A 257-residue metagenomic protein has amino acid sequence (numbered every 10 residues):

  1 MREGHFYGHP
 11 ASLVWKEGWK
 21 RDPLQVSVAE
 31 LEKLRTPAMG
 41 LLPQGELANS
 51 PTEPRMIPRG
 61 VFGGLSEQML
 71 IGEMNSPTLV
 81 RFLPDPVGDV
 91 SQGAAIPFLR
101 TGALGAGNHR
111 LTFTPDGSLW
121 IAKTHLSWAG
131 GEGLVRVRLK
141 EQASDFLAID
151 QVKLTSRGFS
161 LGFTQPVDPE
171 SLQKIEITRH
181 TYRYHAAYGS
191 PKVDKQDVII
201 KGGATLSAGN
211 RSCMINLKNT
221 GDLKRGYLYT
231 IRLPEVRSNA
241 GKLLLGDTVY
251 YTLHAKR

Functional and structural regions predicted by a protein language model:
M1-F146, T155, P169: Beta-propeller domains with acidic blade repeats across secreted/periplasmic ectodomains and cytosolic WD/CNH propellers
T114, S207, S238: Acidic surface patches and DE-rich sequence motifs
E141-Q151, D168, G221, R232-R257: Acidic, Ser/Thr/Gly/Pro-rich low-complexity segments and short DxT(G/T)-type signature motifs
K153, T205-G209: Blade-terminus and WD-like Trp-Asp/Gly-His loop motifs, strongest in beta-propeller folds
L154-S160: Short coil/turn motif common to extracellular beta-sandwich-like domains
S160-A204, I231-S238, D247-Y251: Short, surface-exposed alpha-helix to beta-strand junction/turn motifs within ectodomains of secreted and cell-envelope
M214-K218: Exposed aromatic-hydrophobic patches
N219-L228: Surface-exposed, short loops/turns at beta-strand junctions within beta-sandwich domains
